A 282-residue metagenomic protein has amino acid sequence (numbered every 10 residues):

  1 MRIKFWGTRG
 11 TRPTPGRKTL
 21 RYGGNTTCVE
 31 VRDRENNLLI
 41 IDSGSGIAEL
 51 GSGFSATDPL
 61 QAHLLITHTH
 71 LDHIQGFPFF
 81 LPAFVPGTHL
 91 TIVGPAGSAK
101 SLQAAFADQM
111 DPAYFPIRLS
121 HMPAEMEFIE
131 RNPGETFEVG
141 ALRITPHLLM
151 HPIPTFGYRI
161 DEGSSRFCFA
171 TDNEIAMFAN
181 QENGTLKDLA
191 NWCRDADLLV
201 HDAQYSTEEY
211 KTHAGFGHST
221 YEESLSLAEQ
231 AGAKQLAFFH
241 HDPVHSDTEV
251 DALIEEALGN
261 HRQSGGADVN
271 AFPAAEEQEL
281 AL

Functional and structural regions predicted by a protein language model:
M1-C168, A176-A179, K187-A190, D247-L282: Binuclear metal-dependent hydrolase catalytic cores
I41, T67, F169-T171, H201-A203 (+1 more regions): Active-site flanking residues adjacent to catalytic metal/cofactor-binding acidic residues
E174-V269: Cap/insert and terminal regions of metallo-dependent hydrolase folds
